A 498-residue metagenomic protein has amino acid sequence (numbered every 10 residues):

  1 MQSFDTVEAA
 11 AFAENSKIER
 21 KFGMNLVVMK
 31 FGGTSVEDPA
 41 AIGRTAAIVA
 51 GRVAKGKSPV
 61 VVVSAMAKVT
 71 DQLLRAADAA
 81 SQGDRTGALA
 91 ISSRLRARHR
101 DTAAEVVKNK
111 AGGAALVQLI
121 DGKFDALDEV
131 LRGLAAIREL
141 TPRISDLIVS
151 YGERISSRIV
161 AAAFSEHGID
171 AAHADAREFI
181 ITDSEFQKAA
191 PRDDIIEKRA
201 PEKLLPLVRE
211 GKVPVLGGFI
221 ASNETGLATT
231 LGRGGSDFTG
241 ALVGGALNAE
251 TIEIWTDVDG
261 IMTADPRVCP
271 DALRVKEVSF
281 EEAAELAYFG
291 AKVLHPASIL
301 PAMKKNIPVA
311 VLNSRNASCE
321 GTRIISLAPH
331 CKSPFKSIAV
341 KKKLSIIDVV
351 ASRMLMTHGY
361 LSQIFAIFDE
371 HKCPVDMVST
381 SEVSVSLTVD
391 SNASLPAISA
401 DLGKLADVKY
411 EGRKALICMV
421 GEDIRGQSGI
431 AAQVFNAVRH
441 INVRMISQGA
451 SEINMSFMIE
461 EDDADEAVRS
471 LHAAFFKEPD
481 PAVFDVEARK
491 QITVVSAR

Functional and structural regions predicted by a protein language model:
Q2-E8, A13-L294, I299, I459-E460 (+2 more regions): Nucleotide/pyrophosphate-binding catalytic subdomain
N25-V27, S58-V61, R100, D170-A172 (+16 more regions): Structural motif
K55, H167, K305, H371 (+1 more regions): Conserved dinucleotide-binding and phosphotransfer motif residues
M66-A67, E178, V258-G260, V309 (+4 more regions): Glycine-rich beta-alpha junction loops
S279-F280, A284-I325, K332-P334, I338-V350: A conserved active-site cap/scaffold subdomain adjacent to cofactor or substrate pockets
S318-R498: A conserved regulatory-domain signal marking ACT and ACT-like small-molecule sensing domains and adjacent regulatory
